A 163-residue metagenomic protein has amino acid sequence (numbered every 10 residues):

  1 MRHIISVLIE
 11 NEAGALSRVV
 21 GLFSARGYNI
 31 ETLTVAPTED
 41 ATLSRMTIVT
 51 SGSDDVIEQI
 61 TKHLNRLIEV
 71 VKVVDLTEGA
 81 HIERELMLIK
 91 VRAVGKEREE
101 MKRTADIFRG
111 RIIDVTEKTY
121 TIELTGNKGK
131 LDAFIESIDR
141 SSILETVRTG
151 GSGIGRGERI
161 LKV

Functional and structural regions predicted by a protein language model:
M1-R45, V49-V163: Long, contiguous binding/interaction regions
